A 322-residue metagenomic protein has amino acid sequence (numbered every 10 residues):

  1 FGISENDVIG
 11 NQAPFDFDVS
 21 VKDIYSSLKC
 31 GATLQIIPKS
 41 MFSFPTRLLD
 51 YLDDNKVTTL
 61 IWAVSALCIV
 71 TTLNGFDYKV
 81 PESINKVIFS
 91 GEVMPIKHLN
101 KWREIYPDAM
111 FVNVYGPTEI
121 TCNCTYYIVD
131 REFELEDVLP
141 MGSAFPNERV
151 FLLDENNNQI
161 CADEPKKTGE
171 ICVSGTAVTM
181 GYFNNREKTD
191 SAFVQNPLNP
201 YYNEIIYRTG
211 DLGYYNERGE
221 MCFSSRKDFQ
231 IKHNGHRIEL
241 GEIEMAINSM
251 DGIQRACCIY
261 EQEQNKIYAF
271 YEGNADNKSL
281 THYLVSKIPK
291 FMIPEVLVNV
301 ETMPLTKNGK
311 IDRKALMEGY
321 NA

Functional and structural regions predicted by a protein language model:
F1-G10, D18-T58: Conserved AMP-binding/adenylation subdomain of ANL enzymes
F1-S4, Q12, F145, V150: Conserved structural elements of the adenylate-forming
D7, T58, N85, D211 (+1 more regions): Conserved acidic residues
K29-A32, V57-I61, T71-P140, P146-R149: Gly/Ser/Thr-rich phosphate-binding loop
L34-I36, C68, F223-S224: Conserved active-site beta-strand element of glycosyltransferases/polysaccharide synthases
S65-L67, M94, V178: Alpha-helix capping/helix-boundary segments
M110-N113, I128-A322: AMP-dependent adenylate-forming
